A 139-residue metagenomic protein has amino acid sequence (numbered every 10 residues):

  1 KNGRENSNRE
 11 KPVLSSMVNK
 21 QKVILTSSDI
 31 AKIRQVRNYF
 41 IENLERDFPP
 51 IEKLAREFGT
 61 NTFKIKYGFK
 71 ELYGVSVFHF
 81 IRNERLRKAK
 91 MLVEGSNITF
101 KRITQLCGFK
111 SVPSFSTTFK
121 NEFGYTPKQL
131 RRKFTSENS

Functional and structural regions predicted by a protein language model:
N2-Q35, V75-S76: Short, Lys/Arg-enriched, Trp-marked, Pro/Gly-tolerant hinge/linker segments that flank
Q35, Y39, E57, G68: Solvent-exposed, charged/polar functional surfaces in cytosolic regulatory/catalytic domains
N38-E42, F48, E52, E71-K110 (+1 more regions): Terminal helix-turn-helix DNA-binding modules in bacterial transcription factors
K53-T60: Helix-turn-helix
N61, K110-S111: Helix-turn-helix DNA-binding motif, specifically the short coil turn and the N-cap/start of the second
K64-I65, F69, S114-F115, F119: Short hydrophobic/aromatic patch on the recognition helix
T117-S139: …primarily DNA-binding HTH/wHTH and HhH modules…
